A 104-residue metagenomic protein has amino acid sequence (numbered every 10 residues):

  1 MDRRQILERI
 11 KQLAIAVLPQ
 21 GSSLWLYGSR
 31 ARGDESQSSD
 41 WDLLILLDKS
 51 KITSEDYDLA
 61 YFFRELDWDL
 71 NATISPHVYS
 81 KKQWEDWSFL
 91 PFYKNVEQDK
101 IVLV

Functional and structural regions predicted by a protein language model:
M1-W25, A31-Q37, L47-V104: Catalytic core of pol beta-like nucleotidyltransferases
D42-L46: Short beta-strand->loop micro-motif that forms the acidic, two-metal-ion catalytic signature in nucleotide-processing
